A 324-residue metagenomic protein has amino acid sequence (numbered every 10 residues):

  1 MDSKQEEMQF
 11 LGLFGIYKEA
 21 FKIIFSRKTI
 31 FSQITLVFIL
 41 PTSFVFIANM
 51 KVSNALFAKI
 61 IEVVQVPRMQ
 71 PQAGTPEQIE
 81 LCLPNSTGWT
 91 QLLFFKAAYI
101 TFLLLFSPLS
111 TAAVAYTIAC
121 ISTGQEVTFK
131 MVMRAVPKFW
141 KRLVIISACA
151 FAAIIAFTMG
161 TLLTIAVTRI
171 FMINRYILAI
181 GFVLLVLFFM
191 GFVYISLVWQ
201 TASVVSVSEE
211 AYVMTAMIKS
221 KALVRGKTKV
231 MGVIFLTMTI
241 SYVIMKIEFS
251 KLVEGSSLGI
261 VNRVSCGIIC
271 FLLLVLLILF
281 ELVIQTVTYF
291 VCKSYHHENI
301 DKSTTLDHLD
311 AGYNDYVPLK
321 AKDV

Functional and structural regions predicted by a protein language model:
D2-M8, G15, E19, L40-S43 (+5 more regions): Juxtamembrane transition segments at transmembrane-helix termini in multipass membrane proteins
D2-S3, F10, S32-K141: Eukaryotic helix-linker segments that join adjacent hydrophobic helices
K22-L36, K141-V144, T228-V233: Membrane-interface helix starts
F25-S26, P137-K138, R225, K293: Sec-exported extracytoplasmic/periplasmic mature domains
T35-L36, F129, S147-A148, M159 (+3 more regions): Residue-level detector of alpha-helical recognition elements and their boundaries
K96-S206, V213: Eukaryotic endomembrane system proteins
